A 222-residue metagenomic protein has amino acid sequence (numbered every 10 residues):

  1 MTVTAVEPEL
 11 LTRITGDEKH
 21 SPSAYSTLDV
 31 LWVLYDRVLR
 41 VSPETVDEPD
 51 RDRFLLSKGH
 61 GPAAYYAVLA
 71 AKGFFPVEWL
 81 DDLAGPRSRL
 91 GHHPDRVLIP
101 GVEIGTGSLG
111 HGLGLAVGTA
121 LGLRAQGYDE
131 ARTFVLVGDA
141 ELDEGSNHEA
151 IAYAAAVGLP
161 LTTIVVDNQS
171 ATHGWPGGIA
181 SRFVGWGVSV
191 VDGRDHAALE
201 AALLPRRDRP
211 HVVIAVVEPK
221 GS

Functional and structural regions predicted by a protein language model:
T2-E18, V166-D167: N-terminal capping segment at the start of a domain
E18, S23-A156: Cofactor-binding active-site loop characterized by glycine-rich and histidine/acidic residues
D29, H60-G61, N168-Q169, V216-K220: Glycine-rich beta-alpha junction loops
E141, Q169-G174: Short, small-residue-enriched loops and turns at beta-alpha junctions that line or gate enzyme active sites
E144-Q169, R209-V216: A short alpha/beta connector and helix-capping loop motif
T172-R182: Short, glycine/polar-rich helix-capping loops at beta-to-alpha or helix-loop-helix junctions that flank or form
R182, W186-S189, G193-S222: Glycine/aspartate-rich loop-and-adjacent alpha/beta segment that forms the canonical ThDP
